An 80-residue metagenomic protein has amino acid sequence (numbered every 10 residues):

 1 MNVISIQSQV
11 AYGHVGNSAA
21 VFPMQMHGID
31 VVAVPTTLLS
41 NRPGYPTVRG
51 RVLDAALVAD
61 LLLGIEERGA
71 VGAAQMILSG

Functional and structural regions predicted by a protein language model:
M1-G80: Conserved N-terminal subdomain of the carbohydrate kinase-like
